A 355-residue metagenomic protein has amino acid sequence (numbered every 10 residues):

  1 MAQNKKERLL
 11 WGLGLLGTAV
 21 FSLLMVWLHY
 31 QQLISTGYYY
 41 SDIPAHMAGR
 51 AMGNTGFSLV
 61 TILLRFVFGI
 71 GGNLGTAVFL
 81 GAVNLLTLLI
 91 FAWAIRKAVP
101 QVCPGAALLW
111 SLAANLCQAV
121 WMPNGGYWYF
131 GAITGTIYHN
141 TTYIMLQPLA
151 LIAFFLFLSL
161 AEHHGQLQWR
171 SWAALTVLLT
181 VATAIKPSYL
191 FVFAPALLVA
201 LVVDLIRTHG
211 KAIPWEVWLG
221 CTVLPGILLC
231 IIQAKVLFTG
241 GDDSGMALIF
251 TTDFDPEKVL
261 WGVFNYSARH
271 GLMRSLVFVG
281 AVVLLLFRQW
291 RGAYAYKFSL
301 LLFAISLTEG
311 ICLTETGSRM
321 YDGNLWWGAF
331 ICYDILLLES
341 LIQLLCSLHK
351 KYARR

Functional and structural regions predicted by a protein language model:
M1-W27, P100-L109: Start-transfer (signal-anchor) and selected internal transmembrane alpha helices of multi-pass inner/ER membrane
A45-V78: Short hydrophobic/aromatic helix or loop-helix immediately within or flanking a transmembrane segment in polytopic
V78-P104, I152: Transmembrane-helix motifs of polytopic, lipid-linked glycan transferases
A106-L158, G271-M273, G323-C332: Membrane-interface micro-motifs in multi-pass membrane enzymes
S171-P187, F193: Membrane-interface alpha helices of multi-pass inner-membrane proteins
F191-V192, S318-Q343: Hydrophobic/aromatic-rich transmembrane helices and adjacent perimembrane loops
F193-V223: Perimembrane helix-loop-helix junctions
M273-Y296, S340-Y352: Hydrophobic, aromatic-rich transmembrane alpha-helices and their immediate juxtamembrane boundary segments
